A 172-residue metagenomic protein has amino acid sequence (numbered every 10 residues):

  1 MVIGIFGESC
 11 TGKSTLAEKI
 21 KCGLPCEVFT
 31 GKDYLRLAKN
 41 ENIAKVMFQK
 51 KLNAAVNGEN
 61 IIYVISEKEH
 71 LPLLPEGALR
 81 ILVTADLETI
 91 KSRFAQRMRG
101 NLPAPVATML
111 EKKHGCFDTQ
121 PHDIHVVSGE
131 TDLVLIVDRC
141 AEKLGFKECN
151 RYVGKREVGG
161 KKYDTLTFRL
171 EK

Functional and structural regions predicted by a protein language model:
M1-V2: Pre-Walker A (Motif I) flank of P-loop NTPase domains
I5: Hydrophobic anchor at the beta1->P-loop junction of P-loop NTPases
E8: P-loop (Walker A) phosphate-binding loop of NTP-binding proteins
T11: ATP-binding Walker
S14: Walker A/P-loop
A17-E59: Conserved substrate/cofactor phosphate-moiety recognition/catalytic segment in nucleotide-dependent phosphotransferases
E76-A95: Conserved phosphate-donor/acceptor-positioning beta-strand/loop module used by diverse small-molecule
G100-E171: Small-molecule kinase domains that catalyze NTP-dependent phosphoryl transfer to phosphate-bearing small molecules
